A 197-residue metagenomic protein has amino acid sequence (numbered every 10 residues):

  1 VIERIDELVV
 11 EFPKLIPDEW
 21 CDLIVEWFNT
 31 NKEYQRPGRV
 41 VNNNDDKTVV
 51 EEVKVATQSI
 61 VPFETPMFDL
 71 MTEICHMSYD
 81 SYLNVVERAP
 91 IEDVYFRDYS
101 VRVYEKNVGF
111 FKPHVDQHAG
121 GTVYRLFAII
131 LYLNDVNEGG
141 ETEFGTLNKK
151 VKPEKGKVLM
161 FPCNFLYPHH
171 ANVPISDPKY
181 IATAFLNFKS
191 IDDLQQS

Functional and structural regions predicted by a protein language model:
V1-D93: Non-heme Fe(II)/2-oxoglutarate
W27-F28, M71-Y79, L126-L133, A184-S190 (+1 more regions): Short, Φ-rich (hydrophobic/aromatic) sequence segments
A89-D93, R97-E105: Acidic, glycine-rich loop-and-strand cores that form catalytic or ligand-binding grooves in diverse globular domains
I91, K106, A119-T122, S176: Short, glycine/small-residue-enriched coil/turn segments at secondary-structure junctions
V101-Y104, A119-E138, L186: Short, conserved beta-strand element in jelly-roll/cupin
F110-H118: Histidine-centered catalytic micro-motifs
P113, Y124-R125, E138-S197: Catalytic core of Fe(II)/2-oxoglutarate
